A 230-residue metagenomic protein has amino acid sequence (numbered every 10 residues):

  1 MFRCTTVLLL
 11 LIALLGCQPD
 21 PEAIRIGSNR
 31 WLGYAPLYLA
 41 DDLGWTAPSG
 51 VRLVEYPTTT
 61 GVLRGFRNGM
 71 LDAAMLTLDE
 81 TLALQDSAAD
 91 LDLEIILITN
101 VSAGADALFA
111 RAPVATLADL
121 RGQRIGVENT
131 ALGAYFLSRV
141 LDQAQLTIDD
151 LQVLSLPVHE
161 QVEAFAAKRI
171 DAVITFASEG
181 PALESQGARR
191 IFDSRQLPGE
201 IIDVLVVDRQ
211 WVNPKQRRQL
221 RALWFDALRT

Functional and structural regions predicted by a protein language model:
M1-T6: Bacterial N-terminal signal peptides that target proteins for export
A13-G16: C-terminal motif of bacterial Sec signal peptides marking the signal peptidase cleavage site
D20-T147, Q152-S155, D171-A177, R190-S194 (+1 more regions): Short, glycine-/small- and polar/acidic-enriched structural segments that line small-molecule recognition paths
D79-E80, L154, H159-T230: Pocket-lining segment of extracytoplasmic ligand-binding domains
